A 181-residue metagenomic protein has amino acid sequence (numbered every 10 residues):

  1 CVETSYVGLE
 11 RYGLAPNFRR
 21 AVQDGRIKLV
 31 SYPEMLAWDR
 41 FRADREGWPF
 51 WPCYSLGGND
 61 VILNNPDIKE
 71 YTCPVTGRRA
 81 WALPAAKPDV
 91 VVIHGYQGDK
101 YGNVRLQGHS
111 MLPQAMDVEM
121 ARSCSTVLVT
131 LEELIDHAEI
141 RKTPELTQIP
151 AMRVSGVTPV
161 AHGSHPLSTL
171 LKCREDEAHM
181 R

Functional and structural regions predicted by a protein language model:
C1-R181: Conserved alpha/beta enzyme-core scaffold
